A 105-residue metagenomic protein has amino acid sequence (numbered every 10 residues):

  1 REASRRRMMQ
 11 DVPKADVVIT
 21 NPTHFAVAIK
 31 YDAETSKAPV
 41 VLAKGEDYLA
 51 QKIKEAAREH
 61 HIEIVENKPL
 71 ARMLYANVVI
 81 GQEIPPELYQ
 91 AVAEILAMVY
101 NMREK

Functional and structural regions predicted by a protein language model:
R1-R72, A76: Helical hairpin unit composed of two closely spaced alpha helices linked by a short loop
R58, R72-K105: C-terminal terminal-structure detector
